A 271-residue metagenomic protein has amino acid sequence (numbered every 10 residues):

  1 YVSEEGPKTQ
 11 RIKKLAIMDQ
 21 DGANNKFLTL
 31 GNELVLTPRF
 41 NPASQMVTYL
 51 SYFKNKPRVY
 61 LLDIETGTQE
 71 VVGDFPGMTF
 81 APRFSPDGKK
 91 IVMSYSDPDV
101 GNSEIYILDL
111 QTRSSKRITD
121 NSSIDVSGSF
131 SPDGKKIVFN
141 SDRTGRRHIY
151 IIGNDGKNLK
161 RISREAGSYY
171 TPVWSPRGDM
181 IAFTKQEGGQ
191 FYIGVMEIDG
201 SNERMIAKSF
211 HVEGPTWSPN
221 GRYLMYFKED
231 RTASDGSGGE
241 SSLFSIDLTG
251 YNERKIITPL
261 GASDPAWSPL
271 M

Functional and structural regions predicted by a protein language model:
Y1-M271: Sequence signature of WD/YWTD-type beta-propeller architectures
